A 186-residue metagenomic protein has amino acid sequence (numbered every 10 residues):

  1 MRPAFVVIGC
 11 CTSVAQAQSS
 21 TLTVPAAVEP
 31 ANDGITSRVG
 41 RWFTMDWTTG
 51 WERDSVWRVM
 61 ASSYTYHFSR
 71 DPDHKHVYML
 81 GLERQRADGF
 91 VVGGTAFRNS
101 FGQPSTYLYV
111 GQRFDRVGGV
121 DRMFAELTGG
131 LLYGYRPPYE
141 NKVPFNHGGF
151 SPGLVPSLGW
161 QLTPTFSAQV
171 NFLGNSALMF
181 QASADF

Functional and structural regions predicted by a protein language model:
M1-W51: Cleavable N-terminal export/targeting peptides
F43-V56, Q85-G89, D115-A125, T165: Short loop/turn motifs that connect adjacent beta-strands in outer-membrane beta-barrel proteins
S55, H74-L80, D88, G102-L108 (+2 more regions): Residues that define the transmembrane beta-barrel architecture of outer-membrane proteins
S63-T65, S176-F186: Outer-membrane beta-barrel "beta-signal"
D73, E126-S151: Outer-membrane beta-barrel translocator/channel fold
G81-E83, G93, Y109-G111, S157-G159 (+1 more regions): Outer-membrane beta-barrel architecture
R84, Q112-R116, W160-L162, F172 (+1 more regions): Residue-level signature of outer-membrane beta-barrel architecture
D88-V92, P164-A168, L178: Repeated loop/turn-to-beta-strand initiation elements of outer-membrane beta-barrel proteins
